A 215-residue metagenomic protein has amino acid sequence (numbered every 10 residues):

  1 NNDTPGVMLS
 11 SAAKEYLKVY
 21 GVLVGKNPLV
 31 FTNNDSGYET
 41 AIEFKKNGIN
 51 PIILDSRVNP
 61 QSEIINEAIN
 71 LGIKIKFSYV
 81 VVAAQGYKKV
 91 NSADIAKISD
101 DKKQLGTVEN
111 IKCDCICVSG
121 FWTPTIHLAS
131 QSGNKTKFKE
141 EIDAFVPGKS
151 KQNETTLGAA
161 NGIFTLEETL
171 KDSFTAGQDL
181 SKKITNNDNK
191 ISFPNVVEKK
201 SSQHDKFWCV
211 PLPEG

Functional and structural regions predicted by a protein language model:
N1-G215: Residues forming the flavin
